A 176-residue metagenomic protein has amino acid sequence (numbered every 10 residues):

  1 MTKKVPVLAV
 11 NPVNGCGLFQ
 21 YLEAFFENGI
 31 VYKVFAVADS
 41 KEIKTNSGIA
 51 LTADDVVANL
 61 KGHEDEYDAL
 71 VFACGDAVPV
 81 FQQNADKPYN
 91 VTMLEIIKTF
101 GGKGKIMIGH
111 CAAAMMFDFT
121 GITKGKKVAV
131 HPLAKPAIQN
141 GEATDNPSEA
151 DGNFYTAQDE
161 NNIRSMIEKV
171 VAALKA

Functional and structural regions predicted by a protein language model:
T2-A36, S40, I49, A53-A176: Active-site-adjacent pocket-lining segments in enzyme domains
K44-T45: Acidic surface patches and DE-rich sequence motifs
